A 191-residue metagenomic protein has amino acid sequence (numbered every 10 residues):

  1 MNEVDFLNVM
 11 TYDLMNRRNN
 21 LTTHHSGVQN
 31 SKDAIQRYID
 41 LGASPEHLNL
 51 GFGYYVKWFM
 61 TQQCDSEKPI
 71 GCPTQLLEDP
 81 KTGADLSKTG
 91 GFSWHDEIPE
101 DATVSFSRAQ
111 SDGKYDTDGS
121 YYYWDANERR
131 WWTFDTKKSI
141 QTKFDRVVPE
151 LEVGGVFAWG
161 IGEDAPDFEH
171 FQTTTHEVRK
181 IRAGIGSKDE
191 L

Functional and structural regions predicted by a protein language model:
M1-E3, L41-P45, Y115-D116, W124-A126 (+1 more regions): Extracellular/periplasmic catalytic domains that process cell-envelope and extracellular macromolecules
M1-E97: Substrate-binding surface in catalytic domains of secreted glycosidases
N2, Q36, Q141-R146, E150: Solvent-exposed, polar/charged alpha-helical surfaces in well-ordered, non-transmembrane soluble domains, broadly
T22, N127-D135, F157, G162: Active-site rim elements
H25-A34, H170-K180: Well-ordered, non-membrane alpha-helical segments in soluble/globular domains
F52-R146, Q172-L191: Glycan-binding loop/region signatures in secreted carbohydrate-active enzymes
V56, G162-D167: Acidic-and-aromatic substrate-binding clefts and catalytic sites of carbohydrate-active enzymes
F144, L151-G154, W159, D164 (+1 more regions): C-terminal functional modules
